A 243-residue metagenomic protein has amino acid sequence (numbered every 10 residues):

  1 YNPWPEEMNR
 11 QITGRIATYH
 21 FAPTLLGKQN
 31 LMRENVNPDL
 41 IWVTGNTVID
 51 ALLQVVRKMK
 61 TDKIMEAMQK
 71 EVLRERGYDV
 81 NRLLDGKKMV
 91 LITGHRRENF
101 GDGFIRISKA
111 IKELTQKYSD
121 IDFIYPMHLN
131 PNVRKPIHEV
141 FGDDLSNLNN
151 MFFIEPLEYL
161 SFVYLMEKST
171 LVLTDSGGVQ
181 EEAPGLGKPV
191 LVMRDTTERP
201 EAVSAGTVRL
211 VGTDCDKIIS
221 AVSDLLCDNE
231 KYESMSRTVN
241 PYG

Functional and structural regions predicted by a protein language model:
Y1-Y125, P131-G243: Nucleotide-activated sugar donor-binding and catalytic core shared by glycosyltransferases and related lipid-linked
